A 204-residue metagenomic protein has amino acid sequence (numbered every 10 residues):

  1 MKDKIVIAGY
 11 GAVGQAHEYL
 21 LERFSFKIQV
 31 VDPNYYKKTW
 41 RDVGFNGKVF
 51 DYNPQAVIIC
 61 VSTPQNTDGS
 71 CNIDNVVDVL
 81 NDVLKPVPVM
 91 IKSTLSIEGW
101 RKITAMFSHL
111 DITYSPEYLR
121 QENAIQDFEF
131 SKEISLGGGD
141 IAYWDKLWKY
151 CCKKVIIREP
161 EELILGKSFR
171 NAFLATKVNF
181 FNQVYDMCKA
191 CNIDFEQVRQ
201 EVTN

Functional and structural regions predicted by a protein language model:
M1-N204: Structural/interface elements that position substrates and couple domains in central-metabolism enzymes
